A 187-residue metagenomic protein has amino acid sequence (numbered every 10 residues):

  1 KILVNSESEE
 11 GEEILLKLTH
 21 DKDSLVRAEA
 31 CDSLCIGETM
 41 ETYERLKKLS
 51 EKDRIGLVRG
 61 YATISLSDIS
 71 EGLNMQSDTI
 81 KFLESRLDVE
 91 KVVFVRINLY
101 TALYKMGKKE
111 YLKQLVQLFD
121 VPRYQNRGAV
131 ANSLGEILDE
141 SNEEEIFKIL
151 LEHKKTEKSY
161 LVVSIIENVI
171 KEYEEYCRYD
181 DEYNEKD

Functional and structural regions predicted by a protein language model:
K1-S8, K17, L25-T39, L57-N74 (+4 more regions): Structural detector for internal amphipathic alpha-helices that build alpha-solenoid repeat scaffolds
S8-H20, T39-E51, G72-L87, K108-D120 (+2 more regions): Amphipathic alpha-helical scaffolding segments comprising HEAT/armadillo-like alpha-solenoid repeats
E12, E29, E90, E157: Acidic-residue sensor for enzyme active/binding pockets
K22-D23, R54-I55, K91-V92, P122-R123 (+1 more regions): Short inter-helical turns and helix N-cap capping residues of alpha-solenoid HEAT/ARM repeat scaffolds
